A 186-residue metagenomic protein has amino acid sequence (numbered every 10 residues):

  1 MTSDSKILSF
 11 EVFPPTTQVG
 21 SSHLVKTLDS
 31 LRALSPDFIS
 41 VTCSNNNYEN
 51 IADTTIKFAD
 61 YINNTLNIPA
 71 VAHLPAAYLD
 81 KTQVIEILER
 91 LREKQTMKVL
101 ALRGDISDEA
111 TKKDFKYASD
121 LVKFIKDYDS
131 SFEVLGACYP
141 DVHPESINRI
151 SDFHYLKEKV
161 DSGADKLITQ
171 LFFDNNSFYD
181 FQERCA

Functional and structural regions predicted by a protein language model:
M1-N46: N-terminal beta1-alpha1-beta2 module of alpha/beta enzyme domains
M1-S3, L28-S35, I56-N67, L88-T96 (+2 more regions): Acidic (Asp/Glu)-rich catalytic clusters
K6-P14, D37-V41, A70-L74, V99-A101 (+3 more regions): Hydrophobic faces of well-ordered beta-strands that scaffold small-molecule active sites in alpha/beta enzyme cores
I7-V25, A70-T82, L135-S151: Active-site mouth loops of central-metabolism enzymes
S35-F58, G104-K113, K166-C185: Glycine-rich, proline-tolerant flexible connector loops at the mouths of alpha/beta enzymes
E49-H73, F115-A137, F178-A186: Alpha-helix-loop-beta-strand connector modules within alpha/beta enzyme cores
L79-R90, S151-Y155, Y179-E183: Catalytic cores of alpha/beta
E145-L167: Active-site glycine-rich loop that binds ribose-phosphate moieties when present
